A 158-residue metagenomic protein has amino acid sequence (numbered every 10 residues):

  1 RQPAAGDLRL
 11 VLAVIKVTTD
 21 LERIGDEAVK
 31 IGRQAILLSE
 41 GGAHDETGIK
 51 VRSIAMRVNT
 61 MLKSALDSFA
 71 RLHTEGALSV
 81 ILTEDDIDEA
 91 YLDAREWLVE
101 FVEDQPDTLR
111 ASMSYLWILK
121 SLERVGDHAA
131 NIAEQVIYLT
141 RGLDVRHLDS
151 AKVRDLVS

Functional and structural regions predicted by a protein language model:
R1-S158: Cytosolic, long alpha-helical scaffolding segments
